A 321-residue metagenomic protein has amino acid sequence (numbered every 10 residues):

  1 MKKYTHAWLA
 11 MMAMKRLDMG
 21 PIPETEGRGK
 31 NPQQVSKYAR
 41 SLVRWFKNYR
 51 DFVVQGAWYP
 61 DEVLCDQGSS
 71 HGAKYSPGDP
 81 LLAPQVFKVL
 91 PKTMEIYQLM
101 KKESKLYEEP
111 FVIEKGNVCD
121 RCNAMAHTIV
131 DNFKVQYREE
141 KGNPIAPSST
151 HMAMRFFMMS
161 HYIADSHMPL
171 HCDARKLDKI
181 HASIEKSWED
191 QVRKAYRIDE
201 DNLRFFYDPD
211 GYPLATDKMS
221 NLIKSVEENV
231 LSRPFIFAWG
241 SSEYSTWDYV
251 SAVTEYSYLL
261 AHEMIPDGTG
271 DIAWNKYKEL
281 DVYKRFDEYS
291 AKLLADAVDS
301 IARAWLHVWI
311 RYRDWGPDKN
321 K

Functional and structural regions predicted by a protein language model:
M1-M154, C172-K321: N-terminal, motif-rich segments that launch catalysis or mediate targeting to/interaction with membranes, typified by
M152-S166: Short alpha-helix carrying the canonical HExxH Zn2+-binding catalytic motif
S166-C172: Short hydrophobic alpha-helical membrane-entry/anchor segments
